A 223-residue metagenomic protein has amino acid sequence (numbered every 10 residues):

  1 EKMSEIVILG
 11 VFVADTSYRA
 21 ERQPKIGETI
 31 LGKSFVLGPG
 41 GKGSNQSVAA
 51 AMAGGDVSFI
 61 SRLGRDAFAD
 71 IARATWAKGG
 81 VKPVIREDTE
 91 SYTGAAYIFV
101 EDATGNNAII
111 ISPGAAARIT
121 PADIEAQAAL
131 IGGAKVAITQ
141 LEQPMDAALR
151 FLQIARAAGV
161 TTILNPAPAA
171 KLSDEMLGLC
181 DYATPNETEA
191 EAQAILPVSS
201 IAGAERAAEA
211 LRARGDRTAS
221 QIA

Functional and structural regions predicted by a protein language model:
E1-R62, A67-K78, N106: Glycine-rich phosphate/adenosyl-contacting loop at the front of the ribokinase-like
V11, S61-R65, D88, D102 (+2 more regions): Cofactor-binding loop segments of dinucleotide-utilizing enzymes, especially the Rossmann-like FAD- and NAD(P)+-binding
A67-G79, I98-V100, I109, Q127 (+1 more regions): Active-site-proximal loop->helix
T75-E90: A glycine-rich helix N-cap at a beta->alpha junction
G80, A117-A122, T162-A169: Short gly/ser/thr-rich secondary-structure transition/capping motifs
E87-T89, I98-V136, L141: Conserved phosphate-binding/catalytic loop of the ribokinase/pfkB sugar-kinase fold
L149-A223: Conserved phosphate/ATP/ADP-binding segment of small-molecule kinases
